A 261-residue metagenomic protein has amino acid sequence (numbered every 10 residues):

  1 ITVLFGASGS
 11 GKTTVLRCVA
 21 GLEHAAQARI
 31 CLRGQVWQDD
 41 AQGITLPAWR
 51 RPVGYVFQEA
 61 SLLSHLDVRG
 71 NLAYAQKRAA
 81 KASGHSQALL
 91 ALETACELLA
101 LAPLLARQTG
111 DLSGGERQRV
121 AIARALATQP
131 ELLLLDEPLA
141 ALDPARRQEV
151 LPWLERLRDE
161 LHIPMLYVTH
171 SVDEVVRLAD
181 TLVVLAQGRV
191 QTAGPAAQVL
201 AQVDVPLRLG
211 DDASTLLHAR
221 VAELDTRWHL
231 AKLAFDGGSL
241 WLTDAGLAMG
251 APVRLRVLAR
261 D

Functional and structural regions predicted by a protein language model:
W37-G54, R78, H85: ABC ATPase NBD coupling module
S86-L104, E155-R156: Conserved ABC ATPase "signature" region
Q108-L112, E116: Conserved ABC ATPase signature
A127-E131: A short, proline-enriched helix->beta-strand linker immediately N-terminal to the Walker B motif in ABC-type P-loop
L133-E137: Catalytic Walker B motif of ABC-type/P-loop ATPase nucleotide-binding domains
E155, D159, T169-G238: Internal alpha/beta loop-helix hairpins
T192, S239-D261: Glycine/charge-rich catalytic "coupling/switch" loops of P-loop NTPases
